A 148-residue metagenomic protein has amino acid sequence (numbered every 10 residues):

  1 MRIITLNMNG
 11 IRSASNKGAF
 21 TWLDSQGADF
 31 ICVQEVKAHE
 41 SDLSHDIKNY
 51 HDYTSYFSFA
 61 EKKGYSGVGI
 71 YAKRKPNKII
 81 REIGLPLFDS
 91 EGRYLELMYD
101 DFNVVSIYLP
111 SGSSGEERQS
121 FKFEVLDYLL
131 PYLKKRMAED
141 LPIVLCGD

Functional and structural regions predicted by a protein language model:
M1-Y50, T54, A60, Y65-S66: N-terminal, active-site-proximal structural segment of metallo-dependent hydrolase catalytic domains
L6-S13, E82-I83, S120-F123: Short, flexible loop segments at the rims of nucleotide/cofactor-binding pockets, characterized by
N7, I31, Y71, V104 (+1 more regions): A residue-level signal for conserved active-site and pocket-lining positions in enzyme catalytic cores
Q34, Y108, C146: A cross-family glycoside hydrolase active-site/sugar-binding cleft signature
K37-H39, L43-G112: Structured beta-strand-rich core segments of catalytic domains in phosphoester-bond hydrolases
S114-E116: Short, polar/flexible loop-turn hinges at active-site or ligand-entry regions and domain interfaces
Q119-D140: A long, amphipathic alpha-helix that forms part of the scaffold/cap immediately adjacent to metal-dependent active
L141-D148: Acidic/histidine-rich, metal-coordinating catalytic segments
